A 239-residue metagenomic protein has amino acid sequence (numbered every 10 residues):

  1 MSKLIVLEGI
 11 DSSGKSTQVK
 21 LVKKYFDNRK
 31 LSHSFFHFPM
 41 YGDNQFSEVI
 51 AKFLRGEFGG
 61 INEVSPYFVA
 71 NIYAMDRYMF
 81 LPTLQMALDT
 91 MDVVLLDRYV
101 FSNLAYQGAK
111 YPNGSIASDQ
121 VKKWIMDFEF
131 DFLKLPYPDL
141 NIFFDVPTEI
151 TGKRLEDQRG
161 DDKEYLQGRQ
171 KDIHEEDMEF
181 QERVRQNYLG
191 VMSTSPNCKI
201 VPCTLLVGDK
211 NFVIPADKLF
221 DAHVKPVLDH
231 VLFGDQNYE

Functional and structural regions predicted by a protein language model:
L7: Hydrophobic anchor at the beta1->P-loop junction of P-loop NTPases
I10: P-loop (Walker A) phosphate-binding loop of NTP-binding proteins
K15: Conserved lysine of the Walker
Q18: Hydrophobic positions on the alpha1 helix immediately C-terminal to the Walker A/P-loop
K23, E149-E239: NTP-dependent small-molecule kinase module
L31, P136-L140, T194-N197: Short glycine-/polar-rich loops that comprise or flank the Walker A/P-loop and associated switch/sensor motifs
L31-L133: ATP-dependent small-molecule kinase phosphotransfer cores that center on conserved nucleotide phosphate-binding segments
N103-R185: A glycine- and Lys/Arg-enriched "phosphate-lid" helix/loop adjacent to the NTP-binding pocket of small-molecule kinases
